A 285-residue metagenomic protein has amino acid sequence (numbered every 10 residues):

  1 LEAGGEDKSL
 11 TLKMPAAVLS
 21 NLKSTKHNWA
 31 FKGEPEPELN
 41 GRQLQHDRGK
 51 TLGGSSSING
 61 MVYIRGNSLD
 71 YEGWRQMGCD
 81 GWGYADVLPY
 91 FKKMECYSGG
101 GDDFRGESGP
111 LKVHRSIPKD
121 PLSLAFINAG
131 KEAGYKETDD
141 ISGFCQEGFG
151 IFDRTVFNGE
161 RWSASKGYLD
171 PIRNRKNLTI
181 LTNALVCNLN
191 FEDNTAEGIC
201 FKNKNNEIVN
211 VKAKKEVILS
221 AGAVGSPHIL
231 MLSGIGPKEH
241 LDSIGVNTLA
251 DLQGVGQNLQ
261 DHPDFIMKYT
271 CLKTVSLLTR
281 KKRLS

Functional and structural regions predicted by a protein language model:
L1-S285: N-terminal redox-cofactor-binding region of secreted/periplasmic oxidoreductases
